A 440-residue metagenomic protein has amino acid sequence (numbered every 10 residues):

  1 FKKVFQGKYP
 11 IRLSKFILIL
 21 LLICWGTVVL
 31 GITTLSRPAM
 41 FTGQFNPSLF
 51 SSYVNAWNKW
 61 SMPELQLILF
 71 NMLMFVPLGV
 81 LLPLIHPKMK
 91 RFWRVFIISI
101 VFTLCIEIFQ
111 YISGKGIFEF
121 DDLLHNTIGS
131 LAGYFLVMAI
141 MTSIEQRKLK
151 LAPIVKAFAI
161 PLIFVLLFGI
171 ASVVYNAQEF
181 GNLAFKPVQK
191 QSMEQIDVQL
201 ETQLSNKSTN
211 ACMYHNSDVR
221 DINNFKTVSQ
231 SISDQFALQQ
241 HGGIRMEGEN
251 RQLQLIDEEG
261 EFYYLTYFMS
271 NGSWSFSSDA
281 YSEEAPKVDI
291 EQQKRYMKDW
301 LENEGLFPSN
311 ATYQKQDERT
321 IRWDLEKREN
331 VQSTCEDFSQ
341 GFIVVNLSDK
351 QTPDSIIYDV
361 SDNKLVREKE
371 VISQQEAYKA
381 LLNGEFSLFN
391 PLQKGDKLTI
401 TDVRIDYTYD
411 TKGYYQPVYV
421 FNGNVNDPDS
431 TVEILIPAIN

Functional and structural regions predicted by a protein language model:
F1-G114, F120, L131, F135-T227: Bulky hydrophobic segments
V173-E304, P308, E329-T334, K364: Preferential activation on post-signal-peptide N-terminal prodomains/segments of secreted or lumenal proteins
G260-Y263, E336-F342, Q416-V418, T431: Short, surface-exposed coil-to-beta transition loops
M269-S270, L347-Q351, V425-P428: Short acidic-glycine loop/turn motifs at beta-strand connectors
M297, I343-V345, Y419-N422: Conserved histidines in hydrophobic membrane contexts and catalytic metal-binding motifs
L301-C335, I357-Y419, G423-P428: Segments that shape or occlude catalytic/ligand-binding pockets
I434-N440: C-terminal soluble interaction/assembly domains
